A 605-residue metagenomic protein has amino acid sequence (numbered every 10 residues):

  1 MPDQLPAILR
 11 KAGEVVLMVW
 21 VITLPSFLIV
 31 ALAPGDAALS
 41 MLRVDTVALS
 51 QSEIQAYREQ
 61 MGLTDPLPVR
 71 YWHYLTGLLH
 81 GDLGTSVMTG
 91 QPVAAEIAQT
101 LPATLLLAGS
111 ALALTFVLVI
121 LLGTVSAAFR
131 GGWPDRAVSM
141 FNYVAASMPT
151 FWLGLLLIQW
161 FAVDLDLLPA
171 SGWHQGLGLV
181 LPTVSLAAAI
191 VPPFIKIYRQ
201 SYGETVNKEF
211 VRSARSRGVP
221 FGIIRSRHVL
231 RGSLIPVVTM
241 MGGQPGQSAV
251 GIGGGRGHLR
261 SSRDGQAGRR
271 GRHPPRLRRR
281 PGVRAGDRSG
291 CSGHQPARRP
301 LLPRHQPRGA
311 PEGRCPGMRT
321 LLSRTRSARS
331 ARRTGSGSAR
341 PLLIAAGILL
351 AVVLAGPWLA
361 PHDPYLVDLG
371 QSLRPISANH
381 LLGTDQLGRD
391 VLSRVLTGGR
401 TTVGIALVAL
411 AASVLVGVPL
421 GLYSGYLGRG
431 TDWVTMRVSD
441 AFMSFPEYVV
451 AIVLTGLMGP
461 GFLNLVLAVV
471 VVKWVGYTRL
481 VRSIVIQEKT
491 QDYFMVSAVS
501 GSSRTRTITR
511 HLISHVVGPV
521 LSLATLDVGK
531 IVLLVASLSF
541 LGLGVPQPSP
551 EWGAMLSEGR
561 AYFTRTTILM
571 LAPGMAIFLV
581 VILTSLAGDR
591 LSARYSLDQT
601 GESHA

Functional and structural regions predicted by a protein language model:
M1-L5, R319-R333: Short, Lys/Arg-rich, polar N-terminal cytosolic tail immediately upstream of the first transmembrane signal-anchor
P2-P6, I97-P134, T150, W173-G317 (+1 more regions): Alpha-helical transmembrane segments of integral membrane proteins, especially multi-pass inner/plasma-membrane
P6-V15, R333-P341: N-terminal membrane topogenic signal
V19-L28, A145-F151, M241-G246, A345-P357 (+2 more regions): Hydrophobic alpha-helical membrane-insertion segments
V19-V69, D166-L181, I344, I348-L387 (+1 more regions): Hydrophobic alpha-helical transmembrane segments of membrane transport/permease proteins and related membrane-embedded
P25-L32, M61-G62, T76, M140-P169 (+5 more regions): Membrane-water interface segments at the C-terminal ends of transmembrane alpha-helices in multi-pass inner-membrane
G84-Q99, F462: Membrane-helix entry/capping segments
L155-L165, G257-S262, V367-S372, V545-A554: Peri-membrane helix termini and adjoining interfacial loops of integral membrane proteins
